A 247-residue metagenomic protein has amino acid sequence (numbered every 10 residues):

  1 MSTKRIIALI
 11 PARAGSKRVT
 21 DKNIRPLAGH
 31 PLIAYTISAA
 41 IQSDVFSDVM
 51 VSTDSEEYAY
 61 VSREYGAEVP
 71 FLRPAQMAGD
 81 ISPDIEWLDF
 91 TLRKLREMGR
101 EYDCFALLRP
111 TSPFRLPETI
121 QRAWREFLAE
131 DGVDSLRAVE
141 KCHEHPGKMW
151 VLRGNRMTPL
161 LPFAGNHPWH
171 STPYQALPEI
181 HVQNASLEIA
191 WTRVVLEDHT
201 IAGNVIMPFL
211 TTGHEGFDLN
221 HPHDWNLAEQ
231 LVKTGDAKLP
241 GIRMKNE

Functional and structural regions predicted by a protein language model:
R5-S52: N-terminal glycine-rich phosphate-binding loop and ensuing alpha1 helix
I6, S47, E68, D103 (+1 more regions): Conserved acidic residues
V45, Y65-A67, R153: Short, structured coil segments at secondary-structure junctions
V45-M50, D134, H214-G216: Short active-site oxyanion
E57-A106, R115-R122: Short phosphate-binding loop-to-helix
E86, P113-N204: Conserved core of the sugar-phosphate nucleotidyltransferase
E86, P178-E247: Conserved alpha/beta core of the MobA/IspD/sugar-nucleotide pyrophosphorylase nucleotidyltransferase superfamily
